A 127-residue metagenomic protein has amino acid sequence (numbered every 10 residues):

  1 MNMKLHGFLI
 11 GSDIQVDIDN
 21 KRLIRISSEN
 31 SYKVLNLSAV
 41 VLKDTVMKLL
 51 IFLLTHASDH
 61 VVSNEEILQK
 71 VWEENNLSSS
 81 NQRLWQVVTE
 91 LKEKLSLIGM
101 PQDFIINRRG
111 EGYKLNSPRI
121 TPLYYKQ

Functional and structural regions predicted by a protein language model:
N2-N20, V40-V41, Q86-K126: DNA-binding patch around the recognition helix
D19-S38: Short, Lys/Arg-enriched N-terminal segment that forms or immediately precedes the first helix of a structured domain
V34-V71, L91: Short amphipathic alpha-helical recognition elements used for nucleic-acid or partner binding across transcription
V61-S63, S79, M100: Alpha-helix N-cap and coil->helix boundary residues
K70-S78: Short helix-coil junctions and helix-kink-helix linkers
